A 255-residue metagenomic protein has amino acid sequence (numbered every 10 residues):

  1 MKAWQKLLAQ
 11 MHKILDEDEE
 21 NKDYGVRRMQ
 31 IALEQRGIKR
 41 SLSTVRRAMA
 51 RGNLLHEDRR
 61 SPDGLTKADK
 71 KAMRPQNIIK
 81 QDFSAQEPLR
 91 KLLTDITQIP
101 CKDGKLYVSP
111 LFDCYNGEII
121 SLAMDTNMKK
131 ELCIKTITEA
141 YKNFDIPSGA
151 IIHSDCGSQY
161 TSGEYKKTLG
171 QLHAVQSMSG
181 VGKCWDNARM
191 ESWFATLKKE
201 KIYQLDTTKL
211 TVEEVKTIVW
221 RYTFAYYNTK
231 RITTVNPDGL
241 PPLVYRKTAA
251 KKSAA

Functional and structural regions predicted by a protein language model:
M1-E87, P241-K251: Basic, flexible linker segments flanking DNA-binding modules in nucleic acid-interacting mobile-element proteins
M1-K2, L65-A68, S154-C156, S162-K166 (+3 more regions): RNase H-like two-metal-ion nuclease catalytic core shared by retroviral integrases and related mobile-element nucleases
M11, M29, V45, M49 (+13 more regions): Mobile genetic element proteins and their domesticated derivatives, centered on retroelements and DNA transposons
Q81-I120, T126-M128: An active-site-proximal beta-strand-loop segment
P100, G104, L122-D145, T161: Active-site beta-loop-alpha junctions of metal-dependent nucleic acid enzymes, especially the RNase H-like/DDE
E118-L122, Q176-M178, Y203-L205: Short small-residue beta-strand/loop micro-motif enriched in glycine and branched aliphatics
G170-A174, L197-A255: C-terminal domain-tail junction helix/linker
